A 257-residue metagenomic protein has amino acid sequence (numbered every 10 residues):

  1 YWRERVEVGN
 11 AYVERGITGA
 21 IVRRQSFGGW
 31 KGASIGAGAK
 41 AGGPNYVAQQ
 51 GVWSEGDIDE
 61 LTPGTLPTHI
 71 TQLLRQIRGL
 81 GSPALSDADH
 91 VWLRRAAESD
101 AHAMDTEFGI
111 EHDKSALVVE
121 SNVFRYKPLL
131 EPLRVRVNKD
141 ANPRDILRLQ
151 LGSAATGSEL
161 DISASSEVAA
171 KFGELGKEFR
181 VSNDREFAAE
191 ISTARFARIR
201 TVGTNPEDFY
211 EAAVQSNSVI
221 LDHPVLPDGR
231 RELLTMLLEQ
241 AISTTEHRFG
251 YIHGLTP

Functional and structural regions predicted by a protein language model:
Y1-P257: C-terminal segments
